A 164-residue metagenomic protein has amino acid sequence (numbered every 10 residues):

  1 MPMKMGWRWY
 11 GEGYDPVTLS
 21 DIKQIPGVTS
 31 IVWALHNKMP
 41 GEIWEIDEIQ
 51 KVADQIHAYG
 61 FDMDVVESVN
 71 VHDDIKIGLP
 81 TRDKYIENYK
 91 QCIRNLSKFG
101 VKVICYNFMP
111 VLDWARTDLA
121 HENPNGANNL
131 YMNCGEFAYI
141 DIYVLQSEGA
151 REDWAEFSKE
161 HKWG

Functional and structural regions predicted by a protein language model:
P2-D15, D74-E87: Active-site mouth loops of central-metabolism enzymes
M3-R8, T29-W33, M63-E67, I104-Y106: Hydrophobic faces of well-ordered beta-strands that scaffold small-molecule active sites in alpha/beta enzyme cores
R8-E12, A34-K38, S68-V71, F108-V111: Active-site beta-loop-alpha junctions enriched in small/polar residues
G11-I25, V52, K84-R94: Short, acidic/polar
I22, I31-W33, I56, L96 (+1 more regions): Conserved, mostly hydrophobic/aromatic
I25-P26, F99: Structural motif
A34-Q50: Glycine-rich, proline-tolerant flexible connector loops at the mouths of alpha/beta enzymes
I75-G164: Active-site acidic/histidine proton-transfer and metal-coordination neighborhood in alpha/beta enzyme cores
